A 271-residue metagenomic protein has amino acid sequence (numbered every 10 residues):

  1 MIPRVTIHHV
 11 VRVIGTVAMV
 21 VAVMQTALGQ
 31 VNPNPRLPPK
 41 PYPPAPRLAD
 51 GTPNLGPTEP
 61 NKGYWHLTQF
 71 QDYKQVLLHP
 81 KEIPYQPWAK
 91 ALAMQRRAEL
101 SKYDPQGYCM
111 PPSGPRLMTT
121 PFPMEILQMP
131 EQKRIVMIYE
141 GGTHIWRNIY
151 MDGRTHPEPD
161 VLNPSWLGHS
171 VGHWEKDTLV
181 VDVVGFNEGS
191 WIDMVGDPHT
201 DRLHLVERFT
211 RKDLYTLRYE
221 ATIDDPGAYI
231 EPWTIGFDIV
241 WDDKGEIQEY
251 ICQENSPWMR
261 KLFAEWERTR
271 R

Functional and structural regions predicted by a protein language model:
M1-I2, M19, P121, P232: Extended interaction regions within the primary functional domain
I2-V17: Bacterial N-terminal signal peptides that target proteins for export
G15-Q25: Residue-level signal for alpha-helical transmembrane segments in multi-pass membrane proteins
Q25-R271: PEST-like low-complexity, intrinsically disordered acidic/proline/serine-rich tracts that flank trafficking/processing
